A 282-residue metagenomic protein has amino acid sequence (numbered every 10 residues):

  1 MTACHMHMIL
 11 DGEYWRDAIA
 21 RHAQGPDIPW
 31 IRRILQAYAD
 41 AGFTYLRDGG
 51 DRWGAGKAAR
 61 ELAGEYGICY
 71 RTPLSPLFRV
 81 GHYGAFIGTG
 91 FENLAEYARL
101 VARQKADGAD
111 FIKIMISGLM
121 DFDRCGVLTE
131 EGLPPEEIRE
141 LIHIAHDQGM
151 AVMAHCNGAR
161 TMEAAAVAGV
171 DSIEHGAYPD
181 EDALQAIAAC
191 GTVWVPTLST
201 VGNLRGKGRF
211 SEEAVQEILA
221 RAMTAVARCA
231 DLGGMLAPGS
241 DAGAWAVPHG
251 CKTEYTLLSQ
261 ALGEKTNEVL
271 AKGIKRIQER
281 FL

Functional and structural regions predicted by a protein language model:
M1-E61, Y83: Metal-associated gating/positioning segment near the N- to mid-region
H7-D11, D51-G56, R79, G118-F122 (+4 more regions): Active-site environment of divalent metal-dependent phosphoester hydrolases
L10-G25, V80-F91, D123-E131, G206-A214: Acidic/histidine-rich helix-loop elements that form or flank divalent-metal/phosphate-binding sites at the catalytic
G12-W15, M162-A168, T200-E212, A222 (+1 more regions): Histidine/acidic-residue-rich catalytic or RNA/ligand-binding cores of hydrolases and nuclease-related proteins
I28-K57, G67-L77, A109-D123, A151 (+2 more regions): Divalent metal-dependent hydrolysis catalytic cores, especially in the metallo-beta-lactamase
G56-C69, T129-P135, R139, A165-Y178 (+1 more regions): Short, electropositive alpha-helical surface patch
A95-I116, M120-W194, V215-L236: Histidine/acidic residue-rich metal-binding segments in metalloenzymes
D147, L219-L282: His/Asp/Glu-enriched, well-ordered alpha-helical/loop segment that forms or immediately abuts the divalent-metal
